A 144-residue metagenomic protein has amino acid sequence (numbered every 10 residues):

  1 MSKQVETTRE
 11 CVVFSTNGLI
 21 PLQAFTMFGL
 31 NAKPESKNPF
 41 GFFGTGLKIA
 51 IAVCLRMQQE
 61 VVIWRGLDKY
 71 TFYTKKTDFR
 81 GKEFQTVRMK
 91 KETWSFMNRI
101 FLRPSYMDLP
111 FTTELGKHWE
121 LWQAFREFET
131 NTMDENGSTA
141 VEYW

Functional and structural regions predicted by a protein language model:
M1-W144: GHKL (Bergerat-fold) ATPase N-terminal catalytic module, capturing the glycine-rich phosphate-binding loop and acidic
